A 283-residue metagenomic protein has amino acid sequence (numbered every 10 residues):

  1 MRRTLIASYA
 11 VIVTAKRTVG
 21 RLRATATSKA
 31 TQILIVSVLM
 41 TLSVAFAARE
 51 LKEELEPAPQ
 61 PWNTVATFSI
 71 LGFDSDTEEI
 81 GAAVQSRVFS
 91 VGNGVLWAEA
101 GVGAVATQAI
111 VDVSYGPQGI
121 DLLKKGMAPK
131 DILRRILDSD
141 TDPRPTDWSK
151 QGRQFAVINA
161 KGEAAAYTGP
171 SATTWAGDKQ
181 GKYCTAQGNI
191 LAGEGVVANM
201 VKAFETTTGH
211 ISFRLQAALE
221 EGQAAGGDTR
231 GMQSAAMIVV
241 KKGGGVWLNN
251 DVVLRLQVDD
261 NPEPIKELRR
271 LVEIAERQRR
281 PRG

Functional and structural regions predicted by a protein language model:
I6-A7, T14: Compositionally biased, low-complexity intrinsically disordered regions
A7, G20-R23, V65: Residue-level detector of alpha-helix boundary/anchor positions
T14-L34: Bacterial N-terminal signal peptides that target proteins for export
K29-T31, E50-E53: Intrinsic low-complexity/disordered segments
I33-V44: Bacterial N-terminal signal peptides
L51-G283: N-terminal nucleophile
